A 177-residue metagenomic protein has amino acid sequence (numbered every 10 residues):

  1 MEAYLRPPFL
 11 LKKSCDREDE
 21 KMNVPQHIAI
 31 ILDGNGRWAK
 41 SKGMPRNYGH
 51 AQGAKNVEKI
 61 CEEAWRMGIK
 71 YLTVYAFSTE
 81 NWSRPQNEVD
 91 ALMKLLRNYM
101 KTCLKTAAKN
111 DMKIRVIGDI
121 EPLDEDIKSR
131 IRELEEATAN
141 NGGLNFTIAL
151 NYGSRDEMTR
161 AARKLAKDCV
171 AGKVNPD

Functional and structural regions predicted by a protein language model:
Y4-D177: Flexible, compositionally biased loop and terminal segments
